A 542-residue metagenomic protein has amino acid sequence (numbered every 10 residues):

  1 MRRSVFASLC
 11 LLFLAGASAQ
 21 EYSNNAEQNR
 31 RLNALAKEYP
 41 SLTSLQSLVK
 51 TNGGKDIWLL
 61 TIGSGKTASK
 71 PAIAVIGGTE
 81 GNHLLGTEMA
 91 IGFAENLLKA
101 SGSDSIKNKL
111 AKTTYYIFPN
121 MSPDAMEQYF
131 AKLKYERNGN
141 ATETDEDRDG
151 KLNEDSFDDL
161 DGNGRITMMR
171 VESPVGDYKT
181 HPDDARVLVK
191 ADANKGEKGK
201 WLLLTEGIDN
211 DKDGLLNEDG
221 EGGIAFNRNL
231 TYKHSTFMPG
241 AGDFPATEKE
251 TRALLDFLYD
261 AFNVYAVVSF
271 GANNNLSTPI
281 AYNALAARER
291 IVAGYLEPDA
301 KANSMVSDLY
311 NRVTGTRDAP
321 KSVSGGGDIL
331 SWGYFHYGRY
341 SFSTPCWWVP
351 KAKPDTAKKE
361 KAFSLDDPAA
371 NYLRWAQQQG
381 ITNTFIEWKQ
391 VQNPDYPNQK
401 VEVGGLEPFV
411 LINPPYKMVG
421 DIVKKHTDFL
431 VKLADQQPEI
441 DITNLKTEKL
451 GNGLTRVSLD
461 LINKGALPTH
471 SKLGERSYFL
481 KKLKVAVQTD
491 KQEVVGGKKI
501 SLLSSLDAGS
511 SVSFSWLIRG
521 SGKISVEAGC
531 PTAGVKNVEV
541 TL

Functional and structural regions predicted by a protein language model:
L14-A15: N-terminal signal peptide c-region/cleavage motif recognized by signal peptidases
Q20-D56, V419-I422, F429: Short glycine- and acidic-rich boundary segments immediately preceding or forming the N-terminal edge of structured
S44-L45, D56, I76, E88 (+7 more regions): Metallocarboxypeptidase
S69-K70, L84-L85, G92-I291: Active-site/substrate-binding loop(s) of hydrolase catalytic cores
L461-R476: Short amphipathic, basic-aromatic surface patches that mediate peripheral association with negatively charged
Q492-S521: Intrinsically disordered, low-complexity Pro/Gly/Ser/Thr-rich segments with frequent PxxP/GP/PP motifs and embedded
G522-P531: Short, aromatic- and glycine-rich surface loops/edge beta-strands on solvent-exposed regions
G534-L542: Edge beta-strands of extracellular beta-sandwich domains
